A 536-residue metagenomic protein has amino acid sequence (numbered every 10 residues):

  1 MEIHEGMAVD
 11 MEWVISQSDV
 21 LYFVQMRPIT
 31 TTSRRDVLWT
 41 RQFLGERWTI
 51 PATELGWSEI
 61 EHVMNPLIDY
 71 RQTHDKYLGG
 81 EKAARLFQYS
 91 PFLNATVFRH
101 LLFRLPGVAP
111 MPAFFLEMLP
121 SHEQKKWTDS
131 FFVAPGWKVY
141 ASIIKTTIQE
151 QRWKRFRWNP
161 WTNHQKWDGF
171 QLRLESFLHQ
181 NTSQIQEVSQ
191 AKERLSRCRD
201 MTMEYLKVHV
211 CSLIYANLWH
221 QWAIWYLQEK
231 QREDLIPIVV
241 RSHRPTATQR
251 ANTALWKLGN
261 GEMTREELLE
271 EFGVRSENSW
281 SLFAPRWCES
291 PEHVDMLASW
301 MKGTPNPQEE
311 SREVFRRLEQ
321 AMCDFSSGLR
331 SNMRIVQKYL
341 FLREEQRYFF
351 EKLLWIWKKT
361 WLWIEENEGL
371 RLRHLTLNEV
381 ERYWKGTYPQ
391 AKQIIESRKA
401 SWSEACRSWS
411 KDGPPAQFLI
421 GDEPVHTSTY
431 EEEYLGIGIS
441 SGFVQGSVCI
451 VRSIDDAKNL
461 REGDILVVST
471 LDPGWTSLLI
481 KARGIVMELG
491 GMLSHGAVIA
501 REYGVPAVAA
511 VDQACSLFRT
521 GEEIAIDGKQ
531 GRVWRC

Functional and structural regions predicted by a protein language model:
M1-H4, V9, S16-S33, V448-D464 (+1 more regions): Acidic, glycine-rich flexible loop/linker segments
I3-V9, S33, L44, G56-H62 (+2 more regions): Contiguous hydrophobic, helix-prone segments at protein termini that mediate membrane targeting/anchoring
F23-D69, G484-V486, E502-V505: Extended active-site and interfacial segments that coordinate phosphate-rich ligands in large catalytic machineries
Q320-Y339, K359, T429-K481, M487: C-terminal accessory/binding modules appended to enzymatic or scaffolding proteins
R334, L419-E423, I437-S441, A457-N459 (+2 more regions): N-terminal start-of-chain detector that recognizes signal peptides and the immediate post-cleavage beginning
